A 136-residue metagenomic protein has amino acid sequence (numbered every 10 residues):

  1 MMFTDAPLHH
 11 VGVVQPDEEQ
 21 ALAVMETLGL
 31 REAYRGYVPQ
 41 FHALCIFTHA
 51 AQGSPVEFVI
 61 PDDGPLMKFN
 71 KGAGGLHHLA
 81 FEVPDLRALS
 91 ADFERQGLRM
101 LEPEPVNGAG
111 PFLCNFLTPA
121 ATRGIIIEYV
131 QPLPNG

Functional and structural regions predicted by a protein language model:
M1-T4, L44-A51, V56-E57, S90-G136: Vicinal oxygen chelate
F3, A23-M25, K71, F81 (+1 more regions): N-terminal functional modules and adjacent low-complexity/disordered segments of proteins
F3, E18-A21, L30-A33, S54-E57 (+4 more regions): Aromatic-residue detector
P7-P16, F47-T48, K68-D92, N115: Vicinal oxygen chelate
L8-H9, L28, E32-H42, D63-H77 (+2 more regions): A cross-kingdom feature marking solvent-exposed beta-strand/loop segments within repeated, beta-rich binding/scaffold
P16, A21, V38-Q40, L66 (+4 more regions): Residues in flexible loops and secondary-structure boundaries
D17-E32, L89-G97: Amphipathic alpha-helical segments
